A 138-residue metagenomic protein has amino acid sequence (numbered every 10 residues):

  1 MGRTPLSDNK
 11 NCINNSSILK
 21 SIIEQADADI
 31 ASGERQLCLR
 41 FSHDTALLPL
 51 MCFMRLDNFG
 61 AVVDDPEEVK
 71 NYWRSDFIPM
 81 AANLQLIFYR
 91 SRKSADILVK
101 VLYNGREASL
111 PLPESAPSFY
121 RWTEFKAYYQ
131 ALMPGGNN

Functional and structural regions predicted by a protein language model:
M1-N138: Non-catalytic terminal regions with compositionally biased, polar/charged low complexity
